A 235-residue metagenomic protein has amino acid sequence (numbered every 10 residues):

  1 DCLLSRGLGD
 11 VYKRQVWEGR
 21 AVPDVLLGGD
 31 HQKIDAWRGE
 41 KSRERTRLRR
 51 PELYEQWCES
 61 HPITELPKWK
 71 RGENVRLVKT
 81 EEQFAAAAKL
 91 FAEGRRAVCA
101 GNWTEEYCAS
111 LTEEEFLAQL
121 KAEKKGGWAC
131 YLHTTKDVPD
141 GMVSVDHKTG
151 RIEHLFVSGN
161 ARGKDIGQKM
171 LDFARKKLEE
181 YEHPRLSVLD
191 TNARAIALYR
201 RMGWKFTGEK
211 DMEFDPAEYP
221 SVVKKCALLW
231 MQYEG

Functional and structural regions predicted by a protein language model:
D1-Y12: Single conserved hydrophobic/aromatic residue that forms the stacking wall/gate of nucleotide- or nucleobase-binding
Y12, Y131, M142, A161 (+2 more regions): Conserved hydrophobic/aromatic "anchor" residues that stabilize well-ordered secondary structure elements
R14-G72: SAM-dependent methyltransferases
I63-A85, G235: Conserved N-terminal entry element of GNAT/NAT acetyltransferase domains
T80-F84, A88-N160, L171-F173, K177 (+1 more regions): Acetyl-CoA-dependent GNAT
H154, S158-D172, L189-A197, R201-M202: Conserved glycine-rich acetyl-CoA-binding loop
K169-P184, K205: Conserved acyl-CoA
P184-I196, R200-G235: C-terminal "cap" of GNAT-fold acetyltransferases
